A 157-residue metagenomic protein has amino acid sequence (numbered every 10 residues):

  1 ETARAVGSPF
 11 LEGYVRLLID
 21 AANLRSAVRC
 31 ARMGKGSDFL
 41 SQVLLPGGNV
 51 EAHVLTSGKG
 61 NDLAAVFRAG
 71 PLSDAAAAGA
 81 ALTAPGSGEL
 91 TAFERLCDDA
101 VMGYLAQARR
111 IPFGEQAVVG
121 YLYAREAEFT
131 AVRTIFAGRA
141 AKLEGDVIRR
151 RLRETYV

Functional and structural regions predicted by a protein language model:
E1-V157: Extended alpha-helical surfaces
